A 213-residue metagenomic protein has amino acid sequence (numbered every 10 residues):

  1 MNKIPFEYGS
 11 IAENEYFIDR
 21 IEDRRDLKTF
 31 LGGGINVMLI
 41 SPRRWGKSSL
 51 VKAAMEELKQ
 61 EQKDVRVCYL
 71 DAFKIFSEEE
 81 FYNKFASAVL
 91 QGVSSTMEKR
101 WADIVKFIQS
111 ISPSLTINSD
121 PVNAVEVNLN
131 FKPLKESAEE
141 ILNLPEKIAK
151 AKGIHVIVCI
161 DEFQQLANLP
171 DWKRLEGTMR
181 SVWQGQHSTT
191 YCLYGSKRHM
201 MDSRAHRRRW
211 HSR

Functional and structural regions predicted by a protein language model:
M1-W45, S49-L58: Walker A/P-loop-proximal flanking segment of P-loop NTPase domains
R24, L142-N143, E176-G177: A short, noncatalytic alpha-helical element within ATPase nucleotide-binding/catalytic domains
L31-G32, K59, K150, Q184: Residue-level signal for alpha-helix termini/capping positions
P42-W45, S49-I157, F163-L166, W172 (+1 more regions): P-loop NTPase nucleotide-binding core
L58-E61, R207-R213: Short, conserved catalytic or adaptor-binding loops enriched in Gly and charged residues
K150-C159, Q165-D171, T178-R209: Sensor-1/coupling segment of RecA-like P-loop NTPase cores
